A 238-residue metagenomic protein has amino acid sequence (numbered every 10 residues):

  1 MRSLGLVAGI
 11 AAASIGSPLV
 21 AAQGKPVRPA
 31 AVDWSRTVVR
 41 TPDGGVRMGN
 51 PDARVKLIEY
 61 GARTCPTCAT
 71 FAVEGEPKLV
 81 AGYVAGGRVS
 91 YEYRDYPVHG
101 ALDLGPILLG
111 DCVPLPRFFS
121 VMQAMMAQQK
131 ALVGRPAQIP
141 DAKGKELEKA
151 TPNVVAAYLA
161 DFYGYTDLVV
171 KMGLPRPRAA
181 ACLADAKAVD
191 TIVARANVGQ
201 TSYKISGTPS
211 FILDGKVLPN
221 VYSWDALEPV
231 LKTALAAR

Functional and structural regions predicted by a protein language model:
R2-D103, A196-N197, A236-R238: Extracytoplasmic thiol/disulfide redox context detector
G5, A22-P29, A62, V154-R238: C-terminal cap of thioredoxin/glutaredoxin-like
P26, D33-S35, F119, L132 (+1 more regions): Tryptophan-centered motif/residue detector
V27-R40, Q123-M125, A137, N153-Y163: Periplasmic c-type cytochrome electron-transfer domains
A53, Q138, P219: Short, electropositive, low-hydrophobicity segments enriched in small/polar residues
I58-Y60, K143-E146, P175-R176: A short alpha-helix capping/helix-coil boundary motif
R63-T64, T70-Y158: Structural alpha/beta surface segment adjacent to cysteine/selenocysteine redox centers across thiol/disulfide enzymes
